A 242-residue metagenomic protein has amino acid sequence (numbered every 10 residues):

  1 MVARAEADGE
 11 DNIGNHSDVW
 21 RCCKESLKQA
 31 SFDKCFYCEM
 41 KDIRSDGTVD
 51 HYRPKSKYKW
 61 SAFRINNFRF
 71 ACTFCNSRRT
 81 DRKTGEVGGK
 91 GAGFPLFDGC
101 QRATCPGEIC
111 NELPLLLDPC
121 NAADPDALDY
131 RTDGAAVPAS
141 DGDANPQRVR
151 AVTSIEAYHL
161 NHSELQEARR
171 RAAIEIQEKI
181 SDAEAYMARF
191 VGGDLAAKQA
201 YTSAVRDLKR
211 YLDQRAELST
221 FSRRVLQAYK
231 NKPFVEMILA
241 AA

Functional and structural regions predicted by a protein language model:
M1-K34, S56-F63, C100: Short, charged surface segments at domain edges that flank catalytic/cofactor-binding sites
M1-V19, M40-I43, R224, F234-A242: A boundary/linker detector
W20-G47, C72-C75: Short cysteine-rich loop/turn motifs with clustered Cys
Y37-F70, R79-Q101: Histidine-centered nuclease catalytic patch
F94-A144: Long, low-complexity, intrinsically disordered segments enriched in glycines and aromatic residues
D141-A242: C-terminal, charged low-complexity interaction regions
